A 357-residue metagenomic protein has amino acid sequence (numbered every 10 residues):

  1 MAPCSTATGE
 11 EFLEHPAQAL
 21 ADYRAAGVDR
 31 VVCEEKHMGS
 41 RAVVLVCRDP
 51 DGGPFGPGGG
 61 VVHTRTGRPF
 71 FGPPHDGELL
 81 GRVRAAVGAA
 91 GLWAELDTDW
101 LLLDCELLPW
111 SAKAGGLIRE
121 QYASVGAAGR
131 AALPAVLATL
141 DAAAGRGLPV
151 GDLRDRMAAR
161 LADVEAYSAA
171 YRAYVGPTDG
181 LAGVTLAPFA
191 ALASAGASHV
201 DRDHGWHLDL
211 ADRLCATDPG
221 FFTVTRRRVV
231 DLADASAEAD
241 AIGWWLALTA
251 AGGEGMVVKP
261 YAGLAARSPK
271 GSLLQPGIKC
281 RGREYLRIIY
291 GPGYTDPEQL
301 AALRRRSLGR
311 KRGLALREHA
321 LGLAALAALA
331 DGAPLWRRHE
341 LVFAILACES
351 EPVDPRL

Functional and structural regions predicted by a protein language model:
M1-L20, G126: Partner-binding and oligomerization surfaces adjacent to conserved cores of proteins that assemble macromolecular
T8, G126, P149-V150, G322 (+1 more regions): Serine/threonine-rich low-complexity intrinsically disordered regions
L13-T64, L153-L357: Nucleic-acid 5′ end/cap handling module spanning
D51-G58, R68-E78, L108-L148, D296-H319: Internal, charge-rich low-complexity segments
G58-P109: Conserved loop->alpha-helix
A89-V184: Non-catalytic, alpha-helical, charged scaffold/linker segments that couple or flank catalytic or architectural cores
